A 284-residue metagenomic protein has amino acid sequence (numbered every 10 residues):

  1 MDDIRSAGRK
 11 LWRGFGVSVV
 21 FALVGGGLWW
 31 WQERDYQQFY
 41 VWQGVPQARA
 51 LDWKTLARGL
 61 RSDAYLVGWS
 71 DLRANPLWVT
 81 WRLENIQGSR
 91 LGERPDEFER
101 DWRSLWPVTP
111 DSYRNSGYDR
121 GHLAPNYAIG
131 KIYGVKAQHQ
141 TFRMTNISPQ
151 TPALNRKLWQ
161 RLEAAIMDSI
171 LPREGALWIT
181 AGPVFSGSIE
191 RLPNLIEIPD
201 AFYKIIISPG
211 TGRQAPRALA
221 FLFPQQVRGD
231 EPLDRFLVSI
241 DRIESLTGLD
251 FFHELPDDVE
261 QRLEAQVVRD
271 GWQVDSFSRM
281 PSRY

Functional and structural regions predicted by a protein language model:
M1-K10: N-terminal Lys/Arg-rich, disordered targeting/topogenic segments
G14-W30: Hydrophobic membrane-insertion alpha-helices, especially the h-region of bacterial N-terminal signal peptides
G25, W53, A57-L60, R143 (+2 more regions): Structured catalytic/translocation cores of nucleotide/phosphate-coupled proteins
G26-G59: Extreme N-terminus nucleophile/cap motif
Q38-Y40, V45, L51, F98 (+3 more regions): Generic hydrophobic, helix-prone segments enriched in Leu/Val/Ile
P46-K54, L60-V67, A165, E190-L192 (+1 more regions): Short alpha-helical segments and helix-capping/turn motifs at coil-helix boundaries
G59-R120: Short, His- and charge-rich active-site/binding loops that engage polyanionic ligands
W102-Y284: Domain-level detector of nuclease and nuclease-like folds in predominantly extracellular/periplasmic contexts
